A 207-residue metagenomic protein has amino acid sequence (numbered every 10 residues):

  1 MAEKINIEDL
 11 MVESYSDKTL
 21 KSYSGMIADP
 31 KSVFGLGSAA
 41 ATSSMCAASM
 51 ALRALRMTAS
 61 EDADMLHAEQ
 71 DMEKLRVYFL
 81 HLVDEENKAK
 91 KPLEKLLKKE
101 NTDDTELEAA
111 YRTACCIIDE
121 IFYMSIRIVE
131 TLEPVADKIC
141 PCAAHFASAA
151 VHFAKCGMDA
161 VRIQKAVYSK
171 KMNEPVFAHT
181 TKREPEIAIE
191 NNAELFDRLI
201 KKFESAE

Functional and structural regions predicted by a protein language model:
M1-S14, L107-Y111: Active-site-proximal helix-loop elements at catalytic-domain edges
S14-S32, P141: Short, hydrophobic/aliphatic alpha-helical segments
D29-L52, A143-V161: Conserved phosphate/anionic-ligand binding catalytic regions in large, soluble enzymes, centered on
A39-S43, A68, L75-Y78, L82 (+6 more regions): Amphipathic alpha-helix face/heptad-repeat signature
A41-M57, K155, R162-K182: Catalytic phosphate/nucleotide-handling subdomain of diverse soluble enzymes
E61-K98: A structural-propensity feature for long, helix-poor, extended segments
K90-Q164, Y168: Amphipathic alpha-helical interface segments
V161-Y168, M172-E207: C-terminal auxiliary extensions adjacent to catalytic cores
